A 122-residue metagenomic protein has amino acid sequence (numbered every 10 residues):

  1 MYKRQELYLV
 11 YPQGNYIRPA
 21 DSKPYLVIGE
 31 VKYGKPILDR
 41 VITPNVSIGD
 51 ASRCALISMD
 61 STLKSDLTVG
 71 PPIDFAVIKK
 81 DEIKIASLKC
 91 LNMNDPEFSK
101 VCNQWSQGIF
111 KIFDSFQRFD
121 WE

Functional and structural regions predicted by a protein language model:
K3-E122: N-terminal nucleophile
